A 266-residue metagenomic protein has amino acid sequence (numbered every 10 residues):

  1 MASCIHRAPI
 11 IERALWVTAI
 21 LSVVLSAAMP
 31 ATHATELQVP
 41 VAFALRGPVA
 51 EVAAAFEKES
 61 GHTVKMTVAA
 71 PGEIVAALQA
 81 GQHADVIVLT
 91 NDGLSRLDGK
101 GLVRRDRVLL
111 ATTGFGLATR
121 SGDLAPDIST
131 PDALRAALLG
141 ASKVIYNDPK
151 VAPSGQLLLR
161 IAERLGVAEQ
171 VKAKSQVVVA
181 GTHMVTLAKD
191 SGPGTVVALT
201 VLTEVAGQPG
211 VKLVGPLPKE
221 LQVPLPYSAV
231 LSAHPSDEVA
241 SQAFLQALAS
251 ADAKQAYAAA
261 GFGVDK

Functional and structural regions predicted by a protein language model:
M1-E12: N-terminal secretory signal peptides that target proteins for export/translocation
A2-S3, L21, L25, E59 (+1 more regions): Intrinsically disordered, low-complexity segments enriched in Ser/Pro/Gly/Ala and basic residues
S3, T18, P30-T35: Intrinsic low-complexity/disordered segments
A14-A28: Bacterial N-terminal signal peptides
H33-G72, A76-Q82, V88-K100, R105-T113 (+1 more regions): Exported/periplasmic ABC-transporter solute-binding proteins
